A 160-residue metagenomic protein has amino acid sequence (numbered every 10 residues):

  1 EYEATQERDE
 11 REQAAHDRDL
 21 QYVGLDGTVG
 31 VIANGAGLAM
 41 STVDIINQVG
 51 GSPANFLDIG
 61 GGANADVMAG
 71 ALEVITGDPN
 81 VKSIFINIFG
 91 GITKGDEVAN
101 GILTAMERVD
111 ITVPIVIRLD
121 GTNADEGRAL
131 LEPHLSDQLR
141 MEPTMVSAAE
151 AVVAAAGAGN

Functional and structural regions predicted by a protein language model:
E1-I86, V98-N100, E107-R108, D120 (+1 more regions): ATP-dependent carboxylate/acyl-activation modules
F89-T93: Glycine-rich, proline-tolerant flexible connector loops at the mouths of alpha/beta enzymes
T112-G121: Short internal beta-strands
